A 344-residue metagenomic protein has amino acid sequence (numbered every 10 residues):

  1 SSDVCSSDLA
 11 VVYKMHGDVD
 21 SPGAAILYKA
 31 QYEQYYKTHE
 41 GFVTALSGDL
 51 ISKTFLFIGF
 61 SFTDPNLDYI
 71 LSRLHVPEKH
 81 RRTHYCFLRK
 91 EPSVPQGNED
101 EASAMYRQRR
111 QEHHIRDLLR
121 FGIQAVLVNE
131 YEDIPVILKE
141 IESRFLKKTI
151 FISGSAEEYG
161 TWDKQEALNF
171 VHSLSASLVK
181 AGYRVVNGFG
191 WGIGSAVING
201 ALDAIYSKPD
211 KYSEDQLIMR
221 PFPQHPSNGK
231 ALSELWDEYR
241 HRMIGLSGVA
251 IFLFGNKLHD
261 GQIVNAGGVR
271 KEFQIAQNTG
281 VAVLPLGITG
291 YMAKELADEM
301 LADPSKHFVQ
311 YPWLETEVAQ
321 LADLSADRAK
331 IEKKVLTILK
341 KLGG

Functional and structural regions predicted by a protein language model:
S1-T149, A156-Y159, D163, K180 (+2 more regions): SIR2/sirtuin NAD+-dependent deacylase catalytic core
E158-W162, A167-G343: Acidic/glycine-enriched connector segments
